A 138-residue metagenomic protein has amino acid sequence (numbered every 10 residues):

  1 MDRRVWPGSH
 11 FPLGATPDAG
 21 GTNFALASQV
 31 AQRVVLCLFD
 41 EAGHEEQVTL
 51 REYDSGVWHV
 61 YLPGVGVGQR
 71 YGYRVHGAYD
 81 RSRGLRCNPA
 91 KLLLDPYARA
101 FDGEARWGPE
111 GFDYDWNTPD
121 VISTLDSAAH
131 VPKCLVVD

Functional and structural regions predicted by a protein language model:
M1-D18, E45, Y53-V57, G64-D138: The feature marks proteins involved in alpha-glucan
G20-F24: Structural beta-strand segments of beta-rich domains
A27-R33, V65: Short proline/glycine-enriched turn/loop motifs at strand-loop junctions of beta-rich domains
V35-C37: Beta-strand signatures of extracellular beta-sandwich domains
F39-H44: Change "in extracellular beta-sheet-rich domains … of secreted and cell-surface proteins" to "in beta-sheet-rich domains
